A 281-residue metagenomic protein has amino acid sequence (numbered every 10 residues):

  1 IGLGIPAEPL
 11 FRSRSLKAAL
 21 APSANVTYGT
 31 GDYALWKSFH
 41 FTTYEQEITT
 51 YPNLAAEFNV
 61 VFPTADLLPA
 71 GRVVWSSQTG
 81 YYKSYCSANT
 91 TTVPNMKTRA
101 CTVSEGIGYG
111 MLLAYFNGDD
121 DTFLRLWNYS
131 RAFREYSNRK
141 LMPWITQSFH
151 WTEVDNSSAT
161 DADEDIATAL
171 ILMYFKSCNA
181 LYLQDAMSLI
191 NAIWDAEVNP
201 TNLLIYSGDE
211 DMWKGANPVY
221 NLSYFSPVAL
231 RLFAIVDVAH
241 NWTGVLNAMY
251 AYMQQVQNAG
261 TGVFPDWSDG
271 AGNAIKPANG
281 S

Functional and structural regions predicted by a protein language model:
L3-F11: Short, small-residue-biased leader/transition segments that mark boundaries at the very start of proteins
E8-P9, Y109, D165, F225: Generic detector of isolated residues embedded in canonical secondary-structure elements
F11-A18: Low-complexity, Pro/Ser/Thr-rich intrinsically disordered segments of extracellular/cell-surface proteins
L20-D163, A169, K176-S177: N-terminal carbohydrate-binding/catalytic regions of secreted carbohydrate-active enzymes
P22-L35, E45-A55, N59, A100-S104 (+3 more regions): Extended ligand-binding clefts on enzyme/binding-domain cores
M111-A114, L124-W127, A167-Y174, M187-I190 (+3 more regions): Non-transmembrane alpha-helical segments in soluble domains of secreted/periplasmic/extracellular proteins
